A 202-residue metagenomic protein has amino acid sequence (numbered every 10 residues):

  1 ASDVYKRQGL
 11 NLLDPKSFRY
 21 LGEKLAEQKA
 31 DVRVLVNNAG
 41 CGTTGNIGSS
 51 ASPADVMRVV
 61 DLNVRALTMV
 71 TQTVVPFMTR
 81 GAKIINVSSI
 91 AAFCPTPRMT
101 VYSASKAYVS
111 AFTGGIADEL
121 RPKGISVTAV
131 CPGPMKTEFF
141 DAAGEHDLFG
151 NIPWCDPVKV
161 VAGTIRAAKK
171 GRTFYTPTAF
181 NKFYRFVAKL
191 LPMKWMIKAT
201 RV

Functional and structural regions predicted by a protein language model:
A1-Y5: Short, small-residue-biased leader/transition segments that mark boundaries at the very start of proteins
G9-Y20: The beta1-alpha1 cofactor-binding region of Rossmann-like NAD(H)/NADP(H)-dependent oxidoreductases
R19, G42-M57, R98: Conserved mid-core segment of classical short-chain dehydrogenase/reductases
T71, S105: Active-site helix of classical SDR
S89: Residue(s) in the substrate-gating loop at a strand-loop-helix junction that position the organic substrate next
P95-S103, G115: Active-site loop-to-helix junction immediately N-terminal to the catalytic Tyr of the SDR YXXXK motif in Rossmann-fold
A117-N181: SDR active-site lid
